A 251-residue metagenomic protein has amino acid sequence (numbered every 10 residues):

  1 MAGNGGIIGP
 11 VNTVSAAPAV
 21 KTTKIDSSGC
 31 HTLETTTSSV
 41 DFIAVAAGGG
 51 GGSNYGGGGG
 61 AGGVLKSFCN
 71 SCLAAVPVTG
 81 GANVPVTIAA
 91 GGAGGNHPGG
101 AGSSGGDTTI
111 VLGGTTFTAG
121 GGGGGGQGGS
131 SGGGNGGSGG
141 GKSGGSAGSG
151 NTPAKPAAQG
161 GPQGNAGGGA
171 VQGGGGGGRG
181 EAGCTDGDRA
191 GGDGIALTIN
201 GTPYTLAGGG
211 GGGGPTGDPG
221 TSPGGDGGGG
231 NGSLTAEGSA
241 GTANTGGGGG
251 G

Functional and structural regions predicted by a protein language model:
A2-C30, S39-G251: Low-complexity, glycine/proline-biased repetitive segments and flexible coils/loops
